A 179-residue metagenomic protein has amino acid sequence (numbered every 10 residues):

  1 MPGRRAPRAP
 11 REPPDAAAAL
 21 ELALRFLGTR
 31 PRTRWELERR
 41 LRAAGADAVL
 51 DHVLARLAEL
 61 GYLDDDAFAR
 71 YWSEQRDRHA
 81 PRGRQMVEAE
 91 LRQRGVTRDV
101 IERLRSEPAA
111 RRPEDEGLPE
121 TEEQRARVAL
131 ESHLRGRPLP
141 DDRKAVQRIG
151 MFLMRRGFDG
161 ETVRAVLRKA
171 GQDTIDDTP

Functional and structural regions predicted by a protein language model:
M1-P179: An alpha-helical, amphipathic repeat domain used for nucleic-acid recognition, typified by the mTERF helical solenoid
